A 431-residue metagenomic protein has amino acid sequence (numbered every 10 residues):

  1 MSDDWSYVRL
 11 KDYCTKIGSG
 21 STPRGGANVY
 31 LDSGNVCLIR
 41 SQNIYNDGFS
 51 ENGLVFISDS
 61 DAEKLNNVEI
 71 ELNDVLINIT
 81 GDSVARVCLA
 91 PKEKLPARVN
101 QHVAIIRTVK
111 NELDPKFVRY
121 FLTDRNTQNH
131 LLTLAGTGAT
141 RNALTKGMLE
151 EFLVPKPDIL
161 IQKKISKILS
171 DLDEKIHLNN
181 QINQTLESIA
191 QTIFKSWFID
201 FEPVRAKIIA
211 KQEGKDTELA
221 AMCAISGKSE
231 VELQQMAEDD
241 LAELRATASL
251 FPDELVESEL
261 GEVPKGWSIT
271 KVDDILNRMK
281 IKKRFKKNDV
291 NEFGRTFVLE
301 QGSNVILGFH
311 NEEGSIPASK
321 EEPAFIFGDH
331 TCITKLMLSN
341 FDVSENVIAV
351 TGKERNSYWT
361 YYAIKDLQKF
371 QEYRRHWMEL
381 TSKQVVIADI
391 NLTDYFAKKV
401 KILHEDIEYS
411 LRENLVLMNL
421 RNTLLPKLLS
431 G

Functional and structural regions predicted by a protein language model:
M1-S21, E151-S196, S226-E232, A242-K283 (+3 more regions): Non-catalytic DNA-recognition/assembly elements of restriction-modification systems
Y7-V29, Q42-D74, D253-S258, D273-E322 (+1 more regions): Sequence-specific dsDNA recognition surfaces
P23, R40-S41, S60-D124, T140 (+2 more regions): A short beta-sheet element
S41, G81, K146-L149, Q191 (+1 more regions): ATP/adenylate-binding site constellation spanning eukaryotic-like Ser/Thr protein kinases, ABC-transporter
A97-V103, G136-S166, F341-V347, Q371-K398: A short glycine-rich beta-alpha junction/loop motif
T123-Q128, L132-T133, L153-P157: Well-ordered mid-protein domain cores that form the structural environment of catalytic cofactors
D200, V204-M236: Extended, domain-scale alpha-helical bundle/helix-rich regions
